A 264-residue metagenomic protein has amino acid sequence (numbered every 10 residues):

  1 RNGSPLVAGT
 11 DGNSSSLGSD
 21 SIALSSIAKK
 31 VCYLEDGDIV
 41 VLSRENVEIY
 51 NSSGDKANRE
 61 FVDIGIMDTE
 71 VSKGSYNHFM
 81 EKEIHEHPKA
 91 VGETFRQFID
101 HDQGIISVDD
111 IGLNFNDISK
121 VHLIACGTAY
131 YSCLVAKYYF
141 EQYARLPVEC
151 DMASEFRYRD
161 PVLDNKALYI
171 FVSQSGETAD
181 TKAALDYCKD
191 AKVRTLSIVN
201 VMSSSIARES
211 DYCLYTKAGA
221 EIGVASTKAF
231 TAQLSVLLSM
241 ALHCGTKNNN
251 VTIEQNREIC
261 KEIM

Functional and structural regions predicted by a protein language model:
R1-F115, A129, Y138-A144, F156-V162 (+3 more regions): N-terminal segments that mediate ammonia production and transfer in glutamine-dependent amidotransferase systems
N116-E262: Glycine-rich phosphate-binding loops that contact phosphosugars or nucleotide phosphates
